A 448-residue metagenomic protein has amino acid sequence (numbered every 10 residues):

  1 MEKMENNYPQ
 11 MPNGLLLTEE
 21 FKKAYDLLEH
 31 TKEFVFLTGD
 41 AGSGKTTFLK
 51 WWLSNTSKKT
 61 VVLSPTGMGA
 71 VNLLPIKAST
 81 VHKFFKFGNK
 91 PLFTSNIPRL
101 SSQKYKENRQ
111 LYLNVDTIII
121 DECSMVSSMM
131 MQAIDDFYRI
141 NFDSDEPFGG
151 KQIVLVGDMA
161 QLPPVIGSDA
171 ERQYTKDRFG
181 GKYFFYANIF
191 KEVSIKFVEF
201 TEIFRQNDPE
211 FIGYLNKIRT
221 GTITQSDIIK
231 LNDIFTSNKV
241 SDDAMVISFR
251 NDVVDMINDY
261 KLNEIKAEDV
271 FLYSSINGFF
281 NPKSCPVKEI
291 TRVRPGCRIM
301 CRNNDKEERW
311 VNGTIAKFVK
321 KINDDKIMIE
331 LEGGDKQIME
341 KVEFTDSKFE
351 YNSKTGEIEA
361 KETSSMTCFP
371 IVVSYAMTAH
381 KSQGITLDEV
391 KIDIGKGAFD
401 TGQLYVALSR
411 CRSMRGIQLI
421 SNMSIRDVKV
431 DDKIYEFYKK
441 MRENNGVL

Functional and structural regions predicted by a protein language model:
M1-L448: Conserved ATP-binding/catalytic motifs of P-loop helicase motor domains
